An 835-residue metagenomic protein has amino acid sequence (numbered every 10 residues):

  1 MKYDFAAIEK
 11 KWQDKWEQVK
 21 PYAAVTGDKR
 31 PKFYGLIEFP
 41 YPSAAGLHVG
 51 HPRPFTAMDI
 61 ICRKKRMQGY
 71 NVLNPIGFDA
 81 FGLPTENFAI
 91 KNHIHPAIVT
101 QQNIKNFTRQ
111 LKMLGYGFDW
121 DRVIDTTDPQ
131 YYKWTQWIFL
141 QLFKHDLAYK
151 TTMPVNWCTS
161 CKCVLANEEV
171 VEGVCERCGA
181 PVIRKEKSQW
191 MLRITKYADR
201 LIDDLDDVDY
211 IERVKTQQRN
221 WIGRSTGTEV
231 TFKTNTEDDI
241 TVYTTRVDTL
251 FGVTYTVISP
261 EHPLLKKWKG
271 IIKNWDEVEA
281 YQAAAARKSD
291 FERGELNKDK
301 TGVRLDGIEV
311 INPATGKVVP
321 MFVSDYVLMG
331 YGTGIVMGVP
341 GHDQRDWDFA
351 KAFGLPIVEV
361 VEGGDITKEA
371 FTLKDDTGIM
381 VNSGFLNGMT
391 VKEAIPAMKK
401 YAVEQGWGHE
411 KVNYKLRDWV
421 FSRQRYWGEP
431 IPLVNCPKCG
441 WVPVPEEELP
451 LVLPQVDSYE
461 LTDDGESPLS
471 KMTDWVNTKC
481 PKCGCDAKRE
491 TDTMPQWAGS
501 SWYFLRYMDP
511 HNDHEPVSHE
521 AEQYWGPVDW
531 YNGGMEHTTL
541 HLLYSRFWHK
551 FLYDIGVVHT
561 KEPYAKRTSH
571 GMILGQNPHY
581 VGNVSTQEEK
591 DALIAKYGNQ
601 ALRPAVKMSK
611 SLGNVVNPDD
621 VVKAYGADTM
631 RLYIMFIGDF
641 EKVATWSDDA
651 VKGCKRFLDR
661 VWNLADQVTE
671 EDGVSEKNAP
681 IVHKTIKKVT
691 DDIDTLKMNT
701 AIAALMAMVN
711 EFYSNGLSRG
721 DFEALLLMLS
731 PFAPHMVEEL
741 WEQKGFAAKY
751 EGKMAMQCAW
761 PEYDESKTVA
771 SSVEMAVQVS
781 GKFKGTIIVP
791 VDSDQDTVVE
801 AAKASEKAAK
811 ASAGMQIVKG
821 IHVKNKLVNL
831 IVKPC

Functional and structural regions predicted by a protein language model:
M1-L36, R66-P75, V99-N106, E279-V323 (+1 more regions): Conserved oxyanion/phosphate-binding beta-strand-loop segments in alpha/beta enzyme cores
K2, K11, Q18-V19, K91-D248 (+9 more regions): Residue patterns forming the tRNA-binding/recognition surfaces of aminoacyl-tRNA synthetases and related DALR
Y3, R224-E229, E237, E362-D365 (+10 more regions): Long, charged, mostly alpha-helical binding arms that flank functional sites
Y3-Q13, V49, T135-E362, P468 (+4 more regions): NTP-handling and nucleic-acid-processing catalytic cores
A24-I94, T100, V123-I138, T244-T245 (+2 more regions): N-terminal catalytic cores of NTP/NDP-binding nucleotidyl/phosphoryl-transfer enzymes
G27, R63-N71, K91-A97, M113-G117 (+21 more regions): Secondary-structure transition/capping motifs at alpha-helix termini and the adjoining loop/turn into the next element
D79, K144-H145, Y149-N156, E410-W441 (+6 more regions): Helix-rich, typically C-terminal accessory recognition domains appended to large enzymatic cores
V214-T241, K288-K317, M321, W419 (+8 more regions): Flexible, glycine/threonine-enriched loop-and-boundary segments that flank and lead into catalytic domains of large
